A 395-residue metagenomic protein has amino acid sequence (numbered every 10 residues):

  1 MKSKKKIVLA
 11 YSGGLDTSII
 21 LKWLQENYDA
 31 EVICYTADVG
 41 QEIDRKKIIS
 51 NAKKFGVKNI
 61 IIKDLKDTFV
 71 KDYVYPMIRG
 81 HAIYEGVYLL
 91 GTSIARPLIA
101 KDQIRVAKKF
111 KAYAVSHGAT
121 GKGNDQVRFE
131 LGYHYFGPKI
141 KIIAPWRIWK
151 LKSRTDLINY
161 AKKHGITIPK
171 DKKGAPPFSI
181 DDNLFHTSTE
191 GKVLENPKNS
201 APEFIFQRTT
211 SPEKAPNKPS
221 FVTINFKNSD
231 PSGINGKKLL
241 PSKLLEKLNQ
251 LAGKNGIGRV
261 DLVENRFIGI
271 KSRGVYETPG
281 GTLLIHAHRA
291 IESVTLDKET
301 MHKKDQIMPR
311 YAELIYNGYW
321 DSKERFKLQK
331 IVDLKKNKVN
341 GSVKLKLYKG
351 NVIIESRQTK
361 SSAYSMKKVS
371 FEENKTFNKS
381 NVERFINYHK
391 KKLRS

Functional and structural regions predicted by a protein language model:
M1-A10, L15-S395: Nucleotide-activated chemistry modules centered on ATP-dependent adenylation/adenylyltransferase
